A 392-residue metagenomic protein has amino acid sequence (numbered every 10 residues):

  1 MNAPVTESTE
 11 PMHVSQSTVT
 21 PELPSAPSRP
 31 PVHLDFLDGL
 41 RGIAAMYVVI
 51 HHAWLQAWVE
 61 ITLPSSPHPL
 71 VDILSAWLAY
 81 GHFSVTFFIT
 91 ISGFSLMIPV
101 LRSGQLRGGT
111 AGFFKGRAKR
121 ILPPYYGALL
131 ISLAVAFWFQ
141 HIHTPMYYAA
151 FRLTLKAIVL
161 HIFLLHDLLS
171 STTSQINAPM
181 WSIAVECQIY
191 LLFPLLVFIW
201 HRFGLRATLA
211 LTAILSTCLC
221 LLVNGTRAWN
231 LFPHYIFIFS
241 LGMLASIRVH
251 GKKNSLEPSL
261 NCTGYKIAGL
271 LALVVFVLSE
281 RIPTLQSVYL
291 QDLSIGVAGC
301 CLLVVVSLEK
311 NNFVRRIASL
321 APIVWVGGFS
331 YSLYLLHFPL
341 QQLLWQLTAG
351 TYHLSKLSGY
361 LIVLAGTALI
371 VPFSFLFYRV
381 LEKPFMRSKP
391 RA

Functional and structural regions predicted by a protein language model:
V5, M12, S17-F36, M46 (+6 more regions): Alpha-helical transmembrane segments in multi-pass integral membrane proteins
P31-L34, R107-Y126, T144-F151, I189-L192 (+1 more regions): Membrane-interfacial loop-to-helix junctions in multi-pass inner-membrane proteins
L34, M97-I98, I121, F163-L222 (+1 more regions): Hydrophobic alpha-helical segments with transmembrane-like composition
D38-V49, T90-S92, R117, I121-Y126 (+2 more regions): Conserved beta-strand->loop/alpha-helix structural units within folded catalytic cores of enzymes with alpha/beta
L40-H51, R120-W138, G327-Y334: Hydrophobic alpha-helical membrane-insertion segments
R41, T86, E186, V326 (+1 more regions): Short, conserved phosphate/pyrophosphate- and ester-handling motifs at nucleotide-, phospho-/glycolipid
P67-W77, I121-V185, C218-L219, I295-L308: Membrane-interface helix-loop-helix regions
T86-F88, F237: His/acidic/aromatic-lined binding-pocket segments of jelly-roll/cupin-type domains and related regulatory beta-sandwich
